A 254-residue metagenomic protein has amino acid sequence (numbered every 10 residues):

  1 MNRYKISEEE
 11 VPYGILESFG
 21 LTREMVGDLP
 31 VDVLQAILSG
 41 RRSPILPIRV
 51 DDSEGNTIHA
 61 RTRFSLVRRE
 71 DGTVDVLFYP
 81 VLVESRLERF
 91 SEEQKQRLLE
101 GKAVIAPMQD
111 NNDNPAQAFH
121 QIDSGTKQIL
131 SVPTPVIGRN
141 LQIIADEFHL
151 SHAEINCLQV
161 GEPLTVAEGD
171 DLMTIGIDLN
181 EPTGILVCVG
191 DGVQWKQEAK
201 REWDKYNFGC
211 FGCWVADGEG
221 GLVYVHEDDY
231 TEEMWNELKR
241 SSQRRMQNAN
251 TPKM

Functional and structural regions predicted by a protein language model:
M1-Q35, H59-V83: Charged, compositionally biased non-catalytic regions
M1-R3, I48, M108-D113, R244-M254: Classical N-terminal secretory signal peptides
I15, F19-R23, Q121-M254: A eukaryote-biased signal for long
G20-V50, V81-N112, E147-L158: Short, flexible domain-boundary/linker segments around small modular repeats
D32, I58-S65, D113-F119, G161 (+2 more regions): Short small/polar-residue motifs
L38-R42, E54-I58, E70, N112-N114 (+1 more regions): Solvent-exposed loop and beta-edge segments used for protein-protein assembly and interaction
P47, I58-S65, E70-E92, E100 (+2 more regions): Beta-strand-dominated lipid-handling architectures at cellular/organellar boundaries
R49-E54, S65-D71, Q109-D113, I122-T126 (+2 more regions): Short, flexible beta-strand-to-coil junctions
